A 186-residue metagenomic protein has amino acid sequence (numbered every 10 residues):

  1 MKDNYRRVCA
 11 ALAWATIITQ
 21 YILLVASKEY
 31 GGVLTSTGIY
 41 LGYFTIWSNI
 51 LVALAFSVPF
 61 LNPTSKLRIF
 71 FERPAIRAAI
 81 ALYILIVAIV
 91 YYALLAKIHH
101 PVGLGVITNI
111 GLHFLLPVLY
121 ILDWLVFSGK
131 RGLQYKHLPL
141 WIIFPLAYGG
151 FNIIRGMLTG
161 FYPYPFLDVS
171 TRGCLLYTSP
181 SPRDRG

Functional and structural regions predicted by a protein language model:
M1-C9: N-terminal membrane topogenic signal
A13-S27: Alpha-helical transmembrane segments of multi-pass membrane proteins
V25-E29, Y92-P101: Juxtamembrane "helix-exit" motif on the non-cytosolic side of transmembrane helices
L34-Y40, H100-G111, K136-H137: Non-cytosolic membrane-interface motifs at loop->transmembrane helix junctions
T64-A75, G129-K136: Membrane-interface helix-boundary motifs at transmembrane edges
P117-L133: Alpha-helical transmembrane segments in multipass membrane proteins, preferentially the mid-helix core
F161-L176: Short, membrane-exposed interhelical loops at transmembrane-helix boundaries
Y177-G186: Single conserved hydrophobic/aromatic residue that forms the stacking wall/gate of nucleotide- or nucleobase-binding
